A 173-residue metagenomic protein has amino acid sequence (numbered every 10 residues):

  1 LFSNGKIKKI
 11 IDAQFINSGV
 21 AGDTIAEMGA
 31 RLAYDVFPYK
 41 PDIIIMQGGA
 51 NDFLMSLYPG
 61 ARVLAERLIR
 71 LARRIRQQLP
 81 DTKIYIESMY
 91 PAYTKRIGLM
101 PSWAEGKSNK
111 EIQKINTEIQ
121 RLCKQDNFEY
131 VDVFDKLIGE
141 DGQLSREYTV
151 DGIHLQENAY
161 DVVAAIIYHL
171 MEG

Functional and structural regions predicted by a protein language model:
L1-G5, V20-I25: Catalytic nucleophile-elbow at a beta strand-turn-alpha helix junction centered on a G-D-S/GDSL motif, marking
I10-I11, G29-G173: Alpha-helical cap/lid subdomain in secreted, periplasmic, or secretory-pathway luminal O-acyl-processing enzymes
Q14-S18: Short beta-strand elements in bilobed, periplasmic/extracellular small-molecule ligand-binding domains
